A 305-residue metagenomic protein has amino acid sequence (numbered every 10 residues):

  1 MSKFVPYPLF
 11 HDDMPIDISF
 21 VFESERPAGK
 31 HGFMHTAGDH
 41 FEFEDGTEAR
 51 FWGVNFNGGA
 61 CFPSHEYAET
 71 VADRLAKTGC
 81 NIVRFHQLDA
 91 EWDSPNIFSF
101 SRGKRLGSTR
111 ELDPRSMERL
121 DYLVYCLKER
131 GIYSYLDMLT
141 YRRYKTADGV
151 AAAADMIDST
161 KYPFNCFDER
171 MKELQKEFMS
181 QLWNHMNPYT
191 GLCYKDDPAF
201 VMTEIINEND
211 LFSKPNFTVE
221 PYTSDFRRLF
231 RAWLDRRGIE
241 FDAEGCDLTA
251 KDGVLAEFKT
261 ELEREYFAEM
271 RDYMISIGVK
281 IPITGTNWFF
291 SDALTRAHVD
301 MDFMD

Functional and structural regions predicted by a protein language model:
M1-H31: N-terminal pre-domain segments of enzymes
G29-M304: Active-site mouth of glycoside hydrolases
